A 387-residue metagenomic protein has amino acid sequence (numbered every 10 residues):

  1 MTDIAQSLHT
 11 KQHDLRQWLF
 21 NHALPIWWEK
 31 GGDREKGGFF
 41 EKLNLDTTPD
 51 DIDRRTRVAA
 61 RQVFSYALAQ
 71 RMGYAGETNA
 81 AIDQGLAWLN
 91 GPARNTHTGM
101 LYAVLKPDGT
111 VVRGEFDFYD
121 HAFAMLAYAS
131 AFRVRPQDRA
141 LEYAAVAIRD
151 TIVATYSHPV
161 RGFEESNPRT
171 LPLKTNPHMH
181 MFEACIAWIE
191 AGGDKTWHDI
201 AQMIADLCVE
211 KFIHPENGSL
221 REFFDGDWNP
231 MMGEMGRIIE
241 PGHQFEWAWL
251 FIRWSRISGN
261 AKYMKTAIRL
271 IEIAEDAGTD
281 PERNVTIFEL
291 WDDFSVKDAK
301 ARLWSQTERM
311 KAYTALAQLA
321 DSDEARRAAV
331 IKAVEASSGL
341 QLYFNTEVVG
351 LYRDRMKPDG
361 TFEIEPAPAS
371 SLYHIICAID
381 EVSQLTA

Functional and structural regions predicted by a protein language model:
M1-A387: Glycan-recognition and catalytic cores of secretory/periplasmic carbohydrate-active enzymes
